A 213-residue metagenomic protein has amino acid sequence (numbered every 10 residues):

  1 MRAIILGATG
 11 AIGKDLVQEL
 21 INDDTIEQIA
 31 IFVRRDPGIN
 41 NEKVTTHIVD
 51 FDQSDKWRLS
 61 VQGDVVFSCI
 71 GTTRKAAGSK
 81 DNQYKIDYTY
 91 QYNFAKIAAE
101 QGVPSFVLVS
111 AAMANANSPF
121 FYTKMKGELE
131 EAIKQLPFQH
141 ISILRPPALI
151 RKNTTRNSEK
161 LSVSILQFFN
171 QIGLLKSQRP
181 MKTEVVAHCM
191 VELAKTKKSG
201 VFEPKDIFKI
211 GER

Functional and structural regions predicted by a protein language model:
R2-D23: N-terminal Rossmann NAD(P)H-binding glycine-rich loop of SDR-like oxidoreductase domains
I4, G38, V44-N93, I97-E100: NAD(P)H-binding glycine-rich loop region in Rossmannoid oxidoreductase-like domains and their noncatalytic homologs
L6, F32, C69-I70, F106-A112 (+1 more regions): SDR active-site strand-loop-helix element
N22, E27, A116-R213: Oxidoreductase cofactor-interface core, primarily capturing Rossmann-like NAD(P)-dependent enzymes
A30-G38: Short, polar loop motifs at secondary-structure junctions
K80, K85-E130, Q135, S142-L144: Conserved Rossmann-fold NAD(P)-dependent oxidoreductase catalytic core, especially the SDR/UDP-sugar
